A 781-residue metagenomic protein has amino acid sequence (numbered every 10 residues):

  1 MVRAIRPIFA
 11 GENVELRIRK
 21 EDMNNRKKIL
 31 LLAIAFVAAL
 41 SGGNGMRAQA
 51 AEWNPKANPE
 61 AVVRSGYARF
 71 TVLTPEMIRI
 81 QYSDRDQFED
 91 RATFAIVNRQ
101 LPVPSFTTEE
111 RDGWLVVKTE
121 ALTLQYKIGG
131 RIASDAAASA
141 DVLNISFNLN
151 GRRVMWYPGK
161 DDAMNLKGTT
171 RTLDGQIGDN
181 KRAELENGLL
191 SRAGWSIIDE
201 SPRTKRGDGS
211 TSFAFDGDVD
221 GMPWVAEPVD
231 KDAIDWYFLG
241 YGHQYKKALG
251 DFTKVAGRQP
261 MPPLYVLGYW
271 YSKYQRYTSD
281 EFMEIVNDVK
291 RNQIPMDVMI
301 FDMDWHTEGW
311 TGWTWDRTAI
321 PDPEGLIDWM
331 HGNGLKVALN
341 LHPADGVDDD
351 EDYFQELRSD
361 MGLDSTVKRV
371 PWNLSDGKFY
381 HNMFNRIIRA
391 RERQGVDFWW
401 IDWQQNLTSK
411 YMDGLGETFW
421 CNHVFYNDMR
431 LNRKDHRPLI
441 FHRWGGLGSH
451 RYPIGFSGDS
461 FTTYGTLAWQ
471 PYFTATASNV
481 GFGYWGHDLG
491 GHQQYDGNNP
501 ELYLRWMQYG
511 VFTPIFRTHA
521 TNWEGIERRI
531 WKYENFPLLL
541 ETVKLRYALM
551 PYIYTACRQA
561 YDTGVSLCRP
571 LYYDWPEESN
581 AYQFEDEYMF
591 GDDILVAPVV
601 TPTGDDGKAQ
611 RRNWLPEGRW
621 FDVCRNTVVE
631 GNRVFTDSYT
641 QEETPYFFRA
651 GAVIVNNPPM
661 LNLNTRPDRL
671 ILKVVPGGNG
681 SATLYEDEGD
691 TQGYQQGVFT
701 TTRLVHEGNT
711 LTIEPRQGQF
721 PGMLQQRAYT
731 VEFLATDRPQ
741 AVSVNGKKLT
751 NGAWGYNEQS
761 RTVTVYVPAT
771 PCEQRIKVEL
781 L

Functional and structural regions predicted by a protein language model:
A33-S41: Bacterial N-terminal signal peptides
G42-A50: Sec-dependent signal peptide cleavage junction
F70, I78-I80, V117-L124, L595-P598 (+1 more regions): Short, well-ordered beta-strand segments enriched in hydrophobic/aromatic residues
L73-D112: A low-complexity, Ser/Thr/Gly/Pro-enriched, surface-exposed linker/loop concept that marks segments flanking
S105-T108, N745-P771: Extracellular/luminal ectodomains and secreted, surface-exposed scaffolds of diverse proteins
E109-P263, K273, S279, V286-R291 (+1 more regions): Catalytic and substrate-binding clefts that recognize carbohydrates or anionic sugar/phosphate headgroups
W156, P295-L539, D574-E578, F584 (+1 more regions): Aromatic- and carboxylate-enriched substrate-binding clefts and catalytic-loop regions of carbohydrate-active enzymes
Y426, L447-G455, Q470, A477-H487 (+2 more regions): Catalytic core of carbohydrate-active enzymes
